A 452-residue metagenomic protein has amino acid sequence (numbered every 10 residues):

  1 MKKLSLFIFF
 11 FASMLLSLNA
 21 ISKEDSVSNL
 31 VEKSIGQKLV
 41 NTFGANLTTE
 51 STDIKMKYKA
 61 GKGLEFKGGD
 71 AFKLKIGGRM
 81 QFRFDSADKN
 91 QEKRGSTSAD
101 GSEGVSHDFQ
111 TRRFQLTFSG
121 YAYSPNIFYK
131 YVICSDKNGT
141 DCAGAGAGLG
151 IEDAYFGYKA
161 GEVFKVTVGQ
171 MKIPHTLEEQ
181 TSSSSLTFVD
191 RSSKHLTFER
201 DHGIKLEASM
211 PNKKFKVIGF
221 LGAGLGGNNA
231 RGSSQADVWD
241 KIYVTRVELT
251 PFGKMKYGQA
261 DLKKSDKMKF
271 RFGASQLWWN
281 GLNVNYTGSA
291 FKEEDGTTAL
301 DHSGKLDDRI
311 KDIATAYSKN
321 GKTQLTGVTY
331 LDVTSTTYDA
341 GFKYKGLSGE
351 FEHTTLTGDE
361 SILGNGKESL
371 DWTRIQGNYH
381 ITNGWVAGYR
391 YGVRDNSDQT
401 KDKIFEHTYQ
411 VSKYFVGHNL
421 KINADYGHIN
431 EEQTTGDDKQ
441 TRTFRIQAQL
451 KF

Functional and structural regions predicted by a protein language model:
M1-L4: Positively charged n-region of N-terminal signal peptides that target proteins for export
I8-L15: Bacterial N-terminal signal peptides
L18-Q81, K214, Y257, F452: N-terminal periplasmic/intermembrane-space "pro-region" immediately following the signal or transit peptide
K59-A60, S96-S102, L186-D190, A316-Q324 (+2 more regions): Extracytoplasmic loops and strand-loop junctions of Gram-negative outer membrane beta-barrel proteins
K62-G227, S234-K254, Q259-R271, Q276-W279 (+3 more regions): Outer membrane beta-barrel
N126, K241, K345-E352, A387 (+3 more regions): Gram-negative outer-membrane beta-barrel domains
Y243-K254, K413, K439-F452: Outer-membrane beta-barrel "beta-signal"
R246-E248, F252-N396: Detector for outer-membrane/organellar transmembrane beta-barrel domains, recognizing the amphipathic beta-strand
